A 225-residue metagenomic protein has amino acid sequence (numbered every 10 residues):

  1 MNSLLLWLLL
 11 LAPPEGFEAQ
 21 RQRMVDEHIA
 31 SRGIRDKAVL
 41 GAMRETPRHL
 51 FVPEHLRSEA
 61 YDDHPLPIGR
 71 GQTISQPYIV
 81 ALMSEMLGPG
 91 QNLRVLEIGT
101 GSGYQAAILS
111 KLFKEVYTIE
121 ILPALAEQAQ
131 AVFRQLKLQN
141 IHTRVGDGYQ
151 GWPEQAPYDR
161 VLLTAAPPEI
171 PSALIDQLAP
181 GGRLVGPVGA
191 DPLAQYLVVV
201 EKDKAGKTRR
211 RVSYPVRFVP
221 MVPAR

Functional and structural regions predicted by a protein language model:
M1-W7: Sec-dependent signal peptide recognition, specifically the positively charged N-region followed immediately by
W7-H55: N-terminal auxiliary segments of SAM/dcSAM-dependent transferases
F17-Q22, R32-D36, Q72-V80, I98 (+3 more regions): Solvent-exposed, acidic/flexible segments
D26, S31, L56, A60-L93: Conserved alpha-helix/loop element of class I SAM-dependent methyltransferases that forms part of the SAM/SAH-binding
E27-R32, A42, T46-H49, M86 (+4 more regions): Structured segments of extracytoplasmic/periplasmic soluble domains in secreted or envelope-associated proteins
G88-R209: Conserved nucleotide-cofactor-binding alpha/beta core module
V212-V222: Short, solvent-exposed aromatic-acidic interface loops
